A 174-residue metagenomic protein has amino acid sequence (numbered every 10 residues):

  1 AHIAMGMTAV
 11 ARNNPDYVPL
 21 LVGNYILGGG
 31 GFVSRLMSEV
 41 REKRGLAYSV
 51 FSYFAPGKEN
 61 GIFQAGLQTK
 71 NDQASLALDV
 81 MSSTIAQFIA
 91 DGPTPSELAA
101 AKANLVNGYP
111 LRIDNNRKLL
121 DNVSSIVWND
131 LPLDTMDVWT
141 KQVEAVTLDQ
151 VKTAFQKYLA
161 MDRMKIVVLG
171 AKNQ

Functional and structural regions predicted by a protein language model:
A1-V10, M37, R41-A145, D162-G170: M16 family metallopeptidases and their MPP-like homologs
A1-V33: His/Glu-based metal-binding/catalytic segments typifying zinc-dependent metallopeptidases
L21, V151, I166: Short, conserved catalytic/metal-binding micro-motifs enriched in Asp/Glu and His
G23-N24, M37, S82, K152: Generic solvent-exposed, charged/amphipathic alpha-helical segments that serve as macromolecular interface scaffolds
I26, I126, Y158: Conserved catalytic core of Hanks-type protein kinase domains
D149-Q156: Low-complexity, intrinsically disordered Gly/Pro/Thr-rich segments
K172-Q174: Immediate N-terminus of the mature polypeptide
